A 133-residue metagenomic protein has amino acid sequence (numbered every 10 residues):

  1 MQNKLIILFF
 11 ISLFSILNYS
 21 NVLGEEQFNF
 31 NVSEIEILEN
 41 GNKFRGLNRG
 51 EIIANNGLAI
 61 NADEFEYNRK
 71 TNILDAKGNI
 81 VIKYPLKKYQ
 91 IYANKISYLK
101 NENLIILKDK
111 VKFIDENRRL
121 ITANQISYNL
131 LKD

Functional and structural regions predicted by a protein language model:
M1-L5: Positively charged n-region of N-terminal signal peptides that target proteins for export
L8-N18: Bacterial N-terminal signal peptides
S20-D133: N-terminal amphipathic/hydrophobic interface segments
